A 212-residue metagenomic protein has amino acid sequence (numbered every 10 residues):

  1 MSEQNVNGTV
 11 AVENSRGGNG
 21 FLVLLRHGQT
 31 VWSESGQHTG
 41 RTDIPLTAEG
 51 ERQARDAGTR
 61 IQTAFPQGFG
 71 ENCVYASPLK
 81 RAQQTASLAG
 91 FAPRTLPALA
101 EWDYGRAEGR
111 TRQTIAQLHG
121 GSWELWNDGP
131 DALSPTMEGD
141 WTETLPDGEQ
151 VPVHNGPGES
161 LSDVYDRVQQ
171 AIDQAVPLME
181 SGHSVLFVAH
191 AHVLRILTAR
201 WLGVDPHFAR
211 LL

Functional and structural regions predicted by a protein language model:
M1-S15: Actinobacteria-biased recognition of intrinsically disordered, low-complexity terminal regions
A11-V12, R16-G17, A57-L125, D131: Phosphate-coordination/substrate-recognition cap region in phosphate-metabolizing enzymes
E13-R16, Q83, D166-L212: Active-site-adjacent alpha-helix immediately C-terminal to a catalytic or transition-state-stabilizing loop
R26-L88, H154-Q169: Loop-to-helix element that buttresses phosphate recognition and phosphoryl-transfer chemistry
G40-T42, G90-P93, R112, L202-P206: Glycine-rich, phosphate-binding/catalytic loops in enzymes
P45, A92-A98, P206-L212: Short hydrophobic/aromatic-enriched beta-strand-loop microsegments
G120-D163: Short glycine/proline- and acidic residue-enriched helix-loop micro-motifs that form flexible lids or anion-recognition
